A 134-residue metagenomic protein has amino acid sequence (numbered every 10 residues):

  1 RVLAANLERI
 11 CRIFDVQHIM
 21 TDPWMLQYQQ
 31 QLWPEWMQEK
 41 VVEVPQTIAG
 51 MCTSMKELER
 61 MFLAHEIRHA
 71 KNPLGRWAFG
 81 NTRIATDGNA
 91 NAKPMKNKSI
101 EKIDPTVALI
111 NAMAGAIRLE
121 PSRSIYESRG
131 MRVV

Functional and structural regions predicted by a protein language model:
R1-Q46, C52, K56, E66-V134: RNase H-like, metal-dependent nuclease domains and their acidic two-metal-ion catalytic environment used
E59: Active-site and substrate-binding clefts of carbohydrate-active enzymes
